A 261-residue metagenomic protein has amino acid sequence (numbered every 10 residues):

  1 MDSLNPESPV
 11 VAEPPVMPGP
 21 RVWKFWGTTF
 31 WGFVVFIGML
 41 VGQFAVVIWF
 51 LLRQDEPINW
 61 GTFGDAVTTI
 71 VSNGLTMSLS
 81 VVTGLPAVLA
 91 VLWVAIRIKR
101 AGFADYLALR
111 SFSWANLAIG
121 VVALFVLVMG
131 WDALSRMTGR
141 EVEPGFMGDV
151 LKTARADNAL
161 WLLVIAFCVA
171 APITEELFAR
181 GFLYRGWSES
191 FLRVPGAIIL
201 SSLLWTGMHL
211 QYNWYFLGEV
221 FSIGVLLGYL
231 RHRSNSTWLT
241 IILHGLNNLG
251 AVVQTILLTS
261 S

Functional and structural regions predicted by a protein language model:
M1-Y106, L249-S261: N-terminal, membrane-interfacial amphipathic/helix-forming hydrophobic leader that caps and precedes the first
V22, W26, W114, N158-L162 (+6 more regions): Alpha-helical membrane-protein architecture signal
W26-F30, S78, W114-V122, W161-I165 (+3 more regions): Hydrophobic alpha-helical transmembrane segments
V41-G42, P195-L210, W214-S261: Functionally important transmembrane alpha-helices
L52-M77, K99-A171, E189, T255-S261: Juxtamembrane helix-loop-helix connectors linking adjacent transmembrane helices in multi-pass membrane enzymes
G84-V88, A166, E219-I223, L227: Hydrophobic core segments of transmembrane alpha-helices in multi-pass, intramembrane catalytic enzymes
F178-W187, A251: Active-site-flanking alpha-helical
Y184-I198: Solvent-exposed interhelical
